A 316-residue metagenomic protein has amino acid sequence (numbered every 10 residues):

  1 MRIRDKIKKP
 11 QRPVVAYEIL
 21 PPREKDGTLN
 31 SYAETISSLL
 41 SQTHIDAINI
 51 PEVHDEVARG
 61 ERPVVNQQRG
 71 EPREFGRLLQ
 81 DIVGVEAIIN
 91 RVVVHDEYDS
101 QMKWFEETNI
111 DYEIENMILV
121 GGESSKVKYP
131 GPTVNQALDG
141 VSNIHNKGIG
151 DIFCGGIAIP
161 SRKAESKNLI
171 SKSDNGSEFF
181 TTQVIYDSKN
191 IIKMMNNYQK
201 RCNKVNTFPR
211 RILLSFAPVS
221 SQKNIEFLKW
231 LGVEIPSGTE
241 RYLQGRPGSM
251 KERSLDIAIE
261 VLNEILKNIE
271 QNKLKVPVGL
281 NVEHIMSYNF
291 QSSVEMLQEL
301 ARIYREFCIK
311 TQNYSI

Functional and structural regions predicted by a protein language model:
M1-A164, P247, P277-G279, I285-I316: Active-site beta->alpha loop and helix N-cap motifs at the rims of alpha/beta catalytic domains
Q42-T43, I82, D111-Y112, K147 (+5 more regions): Alpha-helix C-cap/termination motif
E106-T108, Y198-K200, W230-V233: Short, hinge-like loop/turn segments at secondary-structure boundaries
N116-I157, A164-K167, N175, T182 (+3 more regions): Conserved anion-binding
I157-S161, Q183-V184, A217, M250 (+2 more regions): Glycine- and other small-residue-rich loops at beta-strand/loop junctions that grip anionic moieties
N206-K275: Catalytic-face loop-and-helix region of soluble metabolic enzyme cores
